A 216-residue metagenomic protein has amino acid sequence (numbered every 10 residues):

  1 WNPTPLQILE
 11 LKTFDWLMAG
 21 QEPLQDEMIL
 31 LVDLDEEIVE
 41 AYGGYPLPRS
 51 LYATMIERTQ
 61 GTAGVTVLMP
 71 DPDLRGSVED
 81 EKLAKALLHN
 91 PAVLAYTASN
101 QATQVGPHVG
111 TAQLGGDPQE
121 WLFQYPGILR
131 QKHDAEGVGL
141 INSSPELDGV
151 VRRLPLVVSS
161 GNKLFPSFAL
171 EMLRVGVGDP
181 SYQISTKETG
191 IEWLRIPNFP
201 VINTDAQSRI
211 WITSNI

Functional and structural regions predicted by a protein language model:
W1-R209, N215: Non-transmembrane functional regions of envelope-associated proteins
